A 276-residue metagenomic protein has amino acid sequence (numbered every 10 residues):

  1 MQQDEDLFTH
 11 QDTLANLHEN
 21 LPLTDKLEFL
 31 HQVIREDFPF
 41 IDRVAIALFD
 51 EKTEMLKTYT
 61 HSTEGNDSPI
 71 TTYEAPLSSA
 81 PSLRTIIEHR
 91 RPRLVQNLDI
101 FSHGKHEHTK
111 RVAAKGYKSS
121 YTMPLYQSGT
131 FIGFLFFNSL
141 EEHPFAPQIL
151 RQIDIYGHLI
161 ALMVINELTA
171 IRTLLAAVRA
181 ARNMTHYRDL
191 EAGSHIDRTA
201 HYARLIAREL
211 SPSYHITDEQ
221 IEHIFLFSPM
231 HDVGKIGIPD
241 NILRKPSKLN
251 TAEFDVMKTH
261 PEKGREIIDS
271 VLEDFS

Functional and structural regions predicted by a protein language model:
M1-F29, E36, I132, A170-A180: Signal-transmission linkers at sensory-effector interfaces
M1-Q2, I132, N138-D154, M163-E167 (+1 more regions): Regulatory loop-to-helix N-cap segments in sensory/regulatory domains that couple ligand/signal detection
L14-P22, L30-F40, L48, I87 (+3 more regions): Short regulatory alpha-helical segment in sensory/regulatory domains of signaling proteins that mediates
Q32, A45-E74, S82-L83, P229 (+1 more regions): GAF sensory/regulatory domain recognition with acknowledged cross-activation on helical regulatory dimers
K52-T53, Y126-F131, L140: Flexible loop/coil segments at beta-strand boundaries within sensory signal-transduction domains
N66-H103, E107, A113: Regulatory sensory and allosteric helical modules in signal-transduction proteins and certain transcription factors
F101, H186-S276: Metal-dependent catalytic cores of enzymes that make or break cyclic nucleotides and related phosphoester linkages
K118-Y126: A short, aliphatic-rich beta-strand micro-motif
